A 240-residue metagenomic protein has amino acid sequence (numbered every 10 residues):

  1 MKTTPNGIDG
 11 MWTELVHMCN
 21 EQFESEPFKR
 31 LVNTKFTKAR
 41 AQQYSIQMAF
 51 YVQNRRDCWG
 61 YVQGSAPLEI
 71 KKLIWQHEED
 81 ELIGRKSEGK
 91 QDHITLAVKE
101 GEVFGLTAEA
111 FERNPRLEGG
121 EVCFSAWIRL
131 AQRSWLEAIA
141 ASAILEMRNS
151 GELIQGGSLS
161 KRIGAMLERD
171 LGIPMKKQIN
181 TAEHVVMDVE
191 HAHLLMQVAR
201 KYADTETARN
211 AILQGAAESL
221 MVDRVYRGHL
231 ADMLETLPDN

Functional and structural regions predicted by a protein language model:
K2, A203-N240: Acidic, carboxylate-rich catalytic segments that either coordinate divalent cations
K2-F28: Acidic, low-complexity proline/glycine-rich segments
N6-M11, K72-N180, M221, V225 (+1 more regions): Active-site-proximal alpha-helical scaffolds that flank and shape metal-associated catalytic sites
V16-F23, V32, F36-S65, E137-K161 (+1 more regions): Alpha-helical bundle segments that constitute or directly flank the non-heme di-iron/ferroxidase center
F28-N33, R169-L171, A203-D204: Short, charged/polar, low-complexity loop and linker segments that flank or interrupt alpha-helical bundles
W59-Q63, V98, G164-E168, M196 (+1 more regions): Amphipathic alpha-helical segments within well-ordered protein domains
P67, K71, A108, A203-N210: Structural helix-adjacent loops and short alpha-helical linkers that scaffold large soluble proteins
I173-A216: Accessory, usually C-terminal, subdomains that scaffold auxiliary metal cofactors
